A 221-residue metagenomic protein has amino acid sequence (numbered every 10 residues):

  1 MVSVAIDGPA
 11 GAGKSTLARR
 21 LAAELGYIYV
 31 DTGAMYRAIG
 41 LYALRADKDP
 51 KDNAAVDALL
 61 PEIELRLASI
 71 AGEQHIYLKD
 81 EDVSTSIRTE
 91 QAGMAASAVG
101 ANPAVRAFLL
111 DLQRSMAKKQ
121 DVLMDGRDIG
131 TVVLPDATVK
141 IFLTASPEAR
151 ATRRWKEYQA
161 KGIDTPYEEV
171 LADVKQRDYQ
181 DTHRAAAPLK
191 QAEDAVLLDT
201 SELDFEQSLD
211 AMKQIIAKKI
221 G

Functional and structural regions predicted by a protein language model:
S3: Walker A (P-loop) ATP-phosphate-binding motif of ABC ATPase nucleotide-binding domains
I6: Hydrophobic anchor at the beta1->P-loop junction of P-loop NTPases
G11: Walker A (P-loop) phosphate-binding loop of P-loop NTPases
K14: Conserved lysine of the Walker
L17: Hydrophobic positions on the alpha1 helix immediately C-terminal to the Walker A/P-loop
A23-T89: N-terminal phosphate/diphosphate-binding loop that engages ATP/GTP or pyrophosphate donors across diverse enzyme folds
A68, Q113-Q120, T131-V132, D136 (+1 more regions): Small-molecule kinase domains that catalyze NTP-dependent phosphoryl transfer to phosphate-bearing small molecules
S84-K161: ATP-dependent NMP and nucleoside kinases share a basic, alpha-helical "lid"
